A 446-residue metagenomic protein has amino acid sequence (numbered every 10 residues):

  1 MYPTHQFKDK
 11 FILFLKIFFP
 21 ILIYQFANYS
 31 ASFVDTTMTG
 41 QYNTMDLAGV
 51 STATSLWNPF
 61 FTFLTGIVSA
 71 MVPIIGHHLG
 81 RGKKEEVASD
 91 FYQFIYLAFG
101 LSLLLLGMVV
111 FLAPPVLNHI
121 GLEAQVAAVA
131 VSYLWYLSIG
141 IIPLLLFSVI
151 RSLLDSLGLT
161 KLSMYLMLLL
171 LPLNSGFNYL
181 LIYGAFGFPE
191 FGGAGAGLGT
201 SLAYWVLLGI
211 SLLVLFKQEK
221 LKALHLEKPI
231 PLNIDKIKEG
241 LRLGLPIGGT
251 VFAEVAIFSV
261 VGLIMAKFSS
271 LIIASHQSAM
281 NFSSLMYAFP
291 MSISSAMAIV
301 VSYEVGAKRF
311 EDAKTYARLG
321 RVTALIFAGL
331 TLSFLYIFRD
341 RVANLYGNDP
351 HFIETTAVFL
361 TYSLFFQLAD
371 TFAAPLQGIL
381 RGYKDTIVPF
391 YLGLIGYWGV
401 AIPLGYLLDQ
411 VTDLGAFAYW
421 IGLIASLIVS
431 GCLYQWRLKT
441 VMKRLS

Functional and structural regions predicted by a protein language model:
M1-I21, I75-I142, F188-L245, V301-F366 (+1 more regions): Short alpha-helical transmembrane segments in multi-pass integral membrane proteins
K16-D35, Y136, A203-L207, S211 (+3 more regions): Transmembrane helical elements of multi-pass membrane transporters/channels
I21, Q25, T36-T37, P73 (+14 more regions): Transmembrane alpha-helix boundary and packing residues in multipass membrane permease domains and related
I23, A27, A31, F60-L64 (+15 more regions): Residue-level hotspots within pore-lining transmembrane alpha-helices of multi-pass secondary transporters
F26-A48, L117-A124, L180-F191, F252-L285 (+3 more regions): Helix-terminus/linker motif at the lipid-water interface of multi-pass membrane proteins
L47-F111, L144-G158, L162-S163, G262 (+3 more regions): Small-residue-rich hydrophobic transmembrane alpha-helices
V68, L137-D155, S163-N174, A196-L212 (+5 more regions): Short runs within selected transmembrane alpha-helices of multi-pass transporters and secretion channels
V109, N178, I182, S211-L215 (+7 more regions): Structural signal for membrane-spanning alpha-helices in multi-pass inner-membrane proteins, emphasizing helix cores
